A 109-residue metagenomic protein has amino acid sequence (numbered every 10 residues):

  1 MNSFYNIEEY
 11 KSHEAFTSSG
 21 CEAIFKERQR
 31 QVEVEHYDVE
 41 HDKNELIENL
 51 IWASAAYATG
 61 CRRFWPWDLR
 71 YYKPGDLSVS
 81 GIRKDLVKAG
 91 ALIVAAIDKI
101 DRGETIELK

Functional and structural regions predicted by a protein language model:
N2-K109: Intrinsically disordered, low-complexity regulatory regions that flank transcription factor DNA-binding cores
